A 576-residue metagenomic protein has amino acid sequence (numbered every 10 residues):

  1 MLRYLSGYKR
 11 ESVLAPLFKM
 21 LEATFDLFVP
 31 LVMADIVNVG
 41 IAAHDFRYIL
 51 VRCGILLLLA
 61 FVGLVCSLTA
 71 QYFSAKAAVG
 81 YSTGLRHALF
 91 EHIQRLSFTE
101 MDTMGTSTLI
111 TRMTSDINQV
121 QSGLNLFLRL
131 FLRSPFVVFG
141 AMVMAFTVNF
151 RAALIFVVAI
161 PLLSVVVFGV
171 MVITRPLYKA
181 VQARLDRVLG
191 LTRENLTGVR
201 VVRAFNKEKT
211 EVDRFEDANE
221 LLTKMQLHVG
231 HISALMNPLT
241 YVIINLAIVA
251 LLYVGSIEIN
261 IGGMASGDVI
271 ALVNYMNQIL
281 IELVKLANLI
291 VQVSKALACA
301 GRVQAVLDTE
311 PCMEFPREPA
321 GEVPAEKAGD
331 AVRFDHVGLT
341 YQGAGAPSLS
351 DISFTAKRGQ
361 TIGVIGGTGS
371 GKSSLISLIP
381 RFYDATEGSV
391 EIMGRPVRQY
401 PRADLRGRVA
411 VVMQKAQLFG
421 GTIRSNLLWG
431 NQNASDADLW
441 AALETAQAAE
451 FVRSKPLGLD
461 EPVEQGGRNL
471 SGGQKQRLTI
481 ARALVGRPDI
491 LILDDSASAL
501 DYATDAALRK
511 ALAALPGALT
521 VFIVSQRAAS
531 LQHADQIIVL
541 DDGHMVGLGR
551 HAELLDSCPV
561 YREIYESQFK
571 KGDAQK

Functional and structural regions predicted by a protein language model:
S6, S12-T69, F73, F146-R151 (+1 more regions): Transmembrane helix-loop-helix hairpins at lipid-water interfaces of multipass membrane proteins, especially the type-1
G7-R10, R95-T99, S115-L128, L132 (+7 more regions): An intracellular "coupling" helix at the cytosolic face of ABC transporter transmembrane type-1 domains
L17, F25-V29, G54, C66 (+5 more regions): Hydrophobic alpha-helical transmembrane segments of ABC transporter permease domains
H44-V51, M144-V158, H228-R302, V306-L307: Helix-loop-helix
P311-K327: Pre-NBD coupling/linker segments of ABC/ABC-like ATPases
V323-K576: ABC-type nucleotide-binding domain
